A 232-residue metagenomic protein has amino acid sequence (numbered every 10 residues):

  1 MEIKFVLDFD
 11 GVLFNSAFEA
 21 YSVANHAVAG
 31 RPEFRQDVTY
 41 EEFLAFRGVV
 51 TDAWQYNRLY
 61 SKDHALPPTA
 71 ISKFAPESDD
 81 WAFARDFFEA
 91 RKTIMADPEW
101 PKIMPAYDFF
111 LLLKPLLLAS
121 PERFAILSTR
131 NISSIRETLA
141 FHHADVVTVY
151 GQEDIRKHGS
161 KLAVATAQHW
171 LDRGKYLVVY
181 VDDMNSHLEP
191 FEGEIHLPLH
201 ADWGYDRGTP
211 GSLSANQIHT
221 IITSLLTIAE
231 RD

Functional and structural regions predicted by a protein language model:
M1-D52: Active-site neighborhood of HAD-like aspartate-dependent phosphohydrolases
V6, A82-A125, R136, H158-S160: Short, acidic loop-to-helix structural element flanking the phosphoryl-transfer center in phosphate-processing enzymes
E19, R130-N131, D182-D183: Short beta->alpha linker loops
E42-I103: A metal-dependent, Asp-based hydrolase signature
A125-V179, L188-E194: Substrate-recognition "cap/lid" segment bordering the active-site pocket of phosphatases
V149-G151, S212-S224: Short acidic-hydrophobic, aromatic-tinged amphipathic segments that line or gate anion-handling sites
L162-L171, I218-D232: Short amphipathic alpha-helix with an adjacent loop that forms part of the alpha/beta core around
V179-Q217: Acidic, Mg2+-coordinating phosphoryl-transfer loop and its flanking beta/alpha structural elements, shared across
